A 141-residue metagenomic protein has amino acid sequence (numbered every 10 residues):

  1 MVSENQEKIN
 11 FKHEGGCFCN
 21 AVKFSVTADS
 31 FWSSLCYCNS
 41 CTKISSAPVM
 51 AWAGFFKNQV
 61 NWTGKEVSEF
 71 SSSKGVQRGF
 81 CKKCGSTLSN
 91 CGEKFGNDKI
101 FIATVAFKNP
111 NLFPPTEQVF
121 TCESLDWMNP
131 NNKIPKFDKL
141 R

Functional and structural regions predicted by a protein language model:
M1-R141: A short Gly-Trp-Pro
